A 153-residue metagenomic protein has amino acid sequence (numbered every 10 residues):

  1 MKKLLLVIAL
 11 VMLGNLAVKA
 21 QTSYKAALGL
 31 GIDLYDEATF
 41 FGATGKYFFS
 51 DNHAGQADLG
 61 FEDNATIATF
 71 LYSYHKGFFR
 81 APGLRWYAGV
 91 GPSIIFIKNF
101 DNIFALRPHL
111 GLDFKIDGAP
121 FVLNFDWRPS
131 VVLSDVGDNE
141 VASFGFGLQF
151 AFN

Functional and structural regions predicted by a protein language model:
M1-L4, K19: Positively charged n-region of N-terminal signal peptides that target proteins for export
L4-G14: Sec-dependent N-terminal signal peptides
K19-E62: Short glycine/proline- and aromatic-enriched beta-strand/turn motifs that initiate or cap beta-hairpins
Y24-A26, E37-F41, N64-A68, L84 (+2 more regions): Residues that define the transmembrane beta-barrel architecture of outer-membrane proteins
G29-G31, G42, G89-G91, G111 (+1 more regions): Glycine-centered flexibility sites
A38, N52-H53, Y72-K76, P129 (+1 more regions): Solvent-exposed, well-ordered amphipathic alpha-helical segments that flank/support binding or catalytic loops
Y47-F125: Gram-negative (and chloroplast) outer-membrane scaffold detector with strong preference for beta-barrel transmembrane
D117-N153: Predominantly the C-terminal beta-signal and adjacent terminal strand-loop region of outer-membrane beta-barrel
